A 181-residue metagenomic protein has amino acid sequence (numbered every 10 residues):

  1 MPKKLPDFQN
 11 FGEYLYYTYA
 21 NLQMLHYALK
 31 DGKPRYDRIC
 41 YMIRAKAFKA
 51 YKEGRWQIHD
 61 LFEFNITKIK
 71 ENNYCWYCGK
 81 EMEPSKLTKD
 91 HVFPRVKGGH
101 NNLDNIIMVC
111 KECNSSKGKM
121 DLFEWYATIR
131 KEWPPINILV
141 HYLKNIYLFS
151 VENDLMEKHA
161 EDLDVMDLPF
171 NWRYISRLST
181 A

Functional and structural regions predicted by a protein language model:
M1-M42, K52-R55, D121: Mixed-charge, low-complexity interaction segments
M1-P2, Y74, L168: An N-terminal domain-start capping segment
Y27-Y74, L139-D154, H159-D162: Short, charged surface segments at domain edges that flank catalytic/cofactor-binding sites
K49, G118, L163-D167: Intrinsically disordered, low-complexity regions enriched in Ser/Pro/Gly/Gln/His and often acidic
W56, Y74-M108, K117-R130: Histidine-centered nuclease catalytic patch
G99-D104, S115-E161: Polybasic, low-complexity binding patches
E112: Conserved phosphate-binding loops in nucleotide/dinucleotide-binding enzymes
I138, D154-A181: Long, contiguous alpha-helical scaffold regions
